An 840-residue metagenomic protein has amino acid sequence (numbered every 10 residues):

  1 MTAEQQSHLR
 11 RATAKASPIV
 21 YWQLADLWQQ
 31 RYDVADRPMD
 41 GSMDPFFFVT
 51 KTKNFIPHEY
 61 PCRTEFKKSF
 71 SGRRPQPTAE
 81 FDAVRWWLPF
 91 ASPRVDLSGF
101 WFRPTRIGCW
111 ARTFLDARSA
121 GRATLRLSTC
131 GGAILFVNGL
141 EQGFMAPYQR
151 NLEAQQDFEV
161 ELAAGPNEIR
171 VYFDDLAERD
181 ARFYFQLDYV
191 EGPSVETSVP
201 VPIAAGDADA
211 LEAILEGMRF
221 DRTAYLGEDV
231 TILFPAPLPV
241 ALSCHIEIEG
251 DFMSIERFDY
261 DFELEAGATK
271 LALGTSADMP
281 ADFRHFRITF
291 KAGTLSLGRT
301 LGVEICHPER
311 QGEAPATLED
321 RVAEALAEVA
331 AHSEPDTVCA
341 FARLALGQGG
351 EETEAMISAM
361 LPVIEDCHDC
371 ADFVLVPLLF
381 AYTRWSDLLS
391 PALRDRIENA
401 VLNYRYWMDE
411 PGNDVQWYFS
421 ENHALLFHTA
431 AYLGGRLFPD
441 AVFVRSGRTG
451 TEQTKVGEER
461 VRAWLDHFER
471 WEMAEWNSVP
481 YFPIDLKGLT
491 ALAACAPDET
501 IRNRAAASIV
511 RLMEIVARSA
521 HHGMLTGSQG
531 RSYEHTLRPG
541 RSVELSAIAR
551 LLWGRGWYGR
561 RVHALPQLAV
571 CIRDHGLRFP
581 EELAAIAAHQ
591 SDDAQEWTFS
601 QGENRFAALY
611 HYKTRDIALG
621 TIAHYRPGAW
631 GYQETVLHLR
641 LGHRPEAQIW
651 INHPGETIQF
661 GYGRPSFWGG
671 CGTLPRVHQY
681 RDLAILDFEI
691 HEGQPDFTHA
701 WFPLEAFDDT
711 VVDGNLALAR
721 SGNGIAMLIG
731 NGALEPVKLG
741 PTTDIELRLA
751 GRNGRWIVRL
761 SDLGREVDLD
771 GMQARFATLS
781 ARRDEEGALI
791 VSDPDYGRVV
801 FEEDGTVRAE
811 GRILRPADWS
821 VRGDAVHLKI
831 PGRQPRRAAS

Functional and structural regions predicted by a protein language model:
M1-F90, Y172-L211: Accessory carbohydrate-binding/adhesion or oligomerization-edge regions at the termini of glycan-active proteins
R103-L115: Short beta-strands within extracellular/lumenal beta-sheet-rich domains
A117, G121-F136, I169: Aromatic-lined ligand-binding clefts that engage carbohydrates, nucleic acids, or primary amines
I134-Q186: Beta-strand-rich ligand-recognition modules
A208-N422, V456-R460, R555-S840: Ser/Thr/Asn(+Pro)-rich, low-complexity disordered segments
V338-G350, V374-P391, F427-R445, L486-D498: Well-ordered alpha-helical scaffold segments within catalytic/enzyme domains
Y418-D466, W471: Active-site cradle of extracellular carbohydrate-active enzymes
T490, E499, N503-P566: Extended amphipathic alpha-helical segments with heptad-repeat/coiled-coil character used for oligomerization, fusion
